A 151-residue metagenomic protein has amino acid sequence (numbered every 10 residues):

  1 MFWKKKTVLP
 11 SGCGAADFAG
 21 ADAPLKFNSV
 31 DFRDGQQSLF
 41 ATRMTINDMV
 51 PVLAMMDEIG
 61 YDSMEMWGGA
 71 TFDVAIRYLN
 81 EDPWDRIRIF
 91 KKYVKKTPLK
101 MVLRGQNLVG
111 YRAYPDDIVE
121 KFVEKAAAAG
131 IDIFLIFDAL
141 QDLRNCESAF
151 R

Functional and structural regions predicted by a protein language model:
M1-C13: Intrinsic disorder at enzyme termini
F18-T42, V94-R112: N-terminal small/glycine-rich loop or linker at the start of catalytic domains across soluble metabolic enzymes
A19, M55-M56, K91: Short secondary-structure boundary/capping segments within folded domains
R43-M44, M56: Short secondary-structure "cap/edge" segments that initiate or terminate local elements
N47: Thiamine diphosphate
P51, M55-A75: Terminal or standalone catalytic/regulatory effector modules within metabolic enzymes and repeat proteins
G68-R151: Active-site beta->alpha loop and helix N-cap motifs at the rims of alpha/beta catalytic domains
